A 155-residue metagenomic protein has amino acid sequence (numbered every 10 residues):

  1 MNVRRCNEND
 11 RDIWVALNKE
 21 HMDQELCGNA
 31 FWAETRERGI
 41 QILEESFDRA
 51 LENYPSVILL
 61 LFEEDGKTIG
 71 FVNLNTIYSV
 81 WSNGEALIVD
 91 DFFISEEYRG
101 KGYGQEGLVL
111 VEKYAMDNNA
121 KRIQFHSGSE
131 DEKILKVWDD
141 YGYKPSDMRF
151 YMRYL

Functional and structural regions predicted by a protein language model:
N2-A16: A short beta-loop-alpha structural element at the N-terminal edge of CoA-dependent acyl/N-acetyltransferase catalytic
M22-F47: Conserved GNAT-fold acetyl-CoA-binding loop/helix
E45-L60, I88: A short helix-loop-beta-strand connector motif used in the catalytic cores of GNAT acetyltransferases and, in some
L59-L61, K67-T76, F93: Conserved beta-strand in the GNAT
Y78-V89, R99, S146-D147: A conserved beta-turn-beta hairpin within the catalytic core of GNAT-like acetyltransferases that forms part
I94, G100-K113, D140: Conserved acetyl-CoA-binding loop-helix of GNAT-fold acetyltransferases
Q105, S129-D147, R153: Conserved active-site alpha-helix within GNAT-family acetyltransferase domains
M116-S127: Conserved GNAT acetyl-CoA-binding A-motif
